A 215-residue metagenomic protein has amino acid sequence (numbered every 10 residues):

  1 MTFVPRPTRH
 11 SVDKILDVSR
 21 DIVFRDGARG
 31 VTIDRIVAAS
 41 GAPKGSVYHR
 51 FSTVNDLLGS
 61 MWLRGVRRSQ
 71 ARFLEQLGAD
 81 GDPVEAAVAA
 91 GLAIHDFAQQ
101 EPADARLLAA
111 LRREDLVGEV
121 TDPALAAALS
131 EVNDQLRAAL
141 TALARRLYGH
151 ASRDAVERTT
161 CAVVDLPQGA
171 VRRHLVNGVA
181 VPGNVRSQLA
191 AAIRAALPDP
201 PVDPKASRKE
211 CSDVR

Functional and structural regions predicted by a protein language model:
M1-H10, D80, P201-R215: N-terminal intrinsically disordered/low-complexity leader segments
S11-S19, I36, M61-F73, L140: Generic hydrophobic, amphipathic alpha-helix propensity
K14, V18, I22-D56, S60: Helix-turn-helix
T32, R106-A110, K205: Short, hydrophobic secondary-structure boundary micro-motifs
S60, L74-A103, T160-V163: Hydrophobic alpha-helical connector segments
Q70, L74, L107-A109, L116-G149 (+2 more regions): Amphipathic alpha-helical packing segments from all-alpha helical-bundle domains
V88-E114, E131, R137: Helical hydrophobic small-molecule/effector-binding pocket
F97-Q100, A142, R146, T160-P182 (+1 more regions): Amphipathic C-terminal alpha-helical segment
